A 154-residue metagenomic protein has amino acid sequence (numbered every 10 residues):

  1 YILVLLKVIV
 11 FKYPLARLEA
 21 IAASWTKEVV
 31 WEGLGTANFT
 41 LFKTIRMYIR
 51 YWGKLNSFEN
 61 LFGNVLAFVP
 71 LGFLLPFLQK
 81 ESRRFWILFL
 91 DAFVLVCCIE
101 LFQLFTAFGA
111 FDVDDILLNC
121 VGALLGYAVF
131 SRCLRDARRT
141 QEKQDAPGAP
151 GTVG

Functional and structural regions predicted by a protein language model:
Y1-F108, V113, L124-G154: Bulky hydrophobic segments
